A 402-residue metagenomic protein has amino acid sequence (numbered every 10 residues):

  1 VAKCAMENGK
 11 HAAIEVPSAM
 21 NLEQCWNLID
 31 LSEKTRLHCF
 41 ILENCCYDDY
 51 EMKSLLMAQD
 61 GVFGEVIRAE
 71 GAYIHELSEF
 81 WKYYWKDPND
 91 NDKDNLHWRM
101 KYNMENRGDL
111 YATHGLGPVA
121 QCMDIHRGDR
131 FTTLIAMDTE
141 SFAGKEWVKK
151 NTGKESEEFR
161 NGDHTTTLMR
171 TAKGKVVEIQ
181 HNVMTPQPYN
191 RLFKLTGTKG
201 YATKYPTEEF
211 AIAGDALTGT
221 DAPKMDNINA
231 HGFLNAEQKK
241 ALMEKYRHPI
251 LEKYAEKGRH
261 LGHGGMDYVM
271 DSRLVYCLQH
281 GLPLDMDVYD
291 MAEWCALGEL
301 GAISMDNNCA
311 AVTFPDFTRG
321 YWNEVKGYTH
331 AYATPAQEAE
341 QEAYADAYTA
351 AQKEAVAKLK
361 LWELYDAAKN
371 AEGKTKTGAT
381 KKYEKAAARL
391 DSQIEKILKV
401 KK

Functional and structural regions predicted by a protein language model:
V1-Y47, G61: Beta-strand-loop-alpha-helix segment that lines the small-molecule cofactor/substrate pocket of alpha/beta enzymes
K3, I29, L55, L116 (+4 more regions): Non-transmembrane alpha-helical segments in soluble domains of secreted/periplasmic/extracellular proteins
M6-E7, I29, T35-R36, E70-Y73 (+2 more regions): Ligand-binding pocket scaffold of soluble enzyme catalytic domains
H38, C45-F159, L274: Predominantly a Rossmann-like dinucleotide-binding segment in NAD(P)-dependent oxidoreductases
L77-E79, T185-P188: Short glycine/serine/proline-enriched coil/turn segments at secondary-structure junctions
T113-H114, E158-D163, T171-A172, P186-Q187: A short catalytic or substrate-binding loop motif that flags glycine-/basic-rich loops and adjacent residues that bind
A120, P188-T196, T203-P206, A213-K402: C-terminal helical cap and adjacent loop that interface with cofactors, partners, or active-site loops
T167-K173, L195-G197: Active-site beta-strand termini and strand-to-loop segments that position acidic
